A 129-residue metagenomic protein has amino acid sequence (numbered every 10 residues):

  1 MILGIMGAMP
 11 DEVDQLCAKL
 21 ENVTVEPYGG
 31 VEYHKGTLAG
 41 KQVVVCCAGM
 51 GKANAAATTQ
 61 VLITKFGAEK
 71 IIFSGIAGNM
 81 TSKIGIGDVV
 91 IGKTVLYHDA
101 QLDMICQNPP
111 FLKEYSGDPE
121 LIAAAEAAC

Functional and structural regions predicted by a protein language model:
M1-F66: N-terminal short beta-loop-beta anion/metal-coordinating cradle
V13-D14, K52-A55, N79-K83, D99-A100: Short active-site-adjacent helix-start/loop capping segments
Q60-V61, G78-M80: A generic local secondary-structure boundary/capping motif
A68-I72: Proline-aspartate-enriched helix->loop->beta-strand connector
M80-C129: Mid-sequence, gly/pro-rich, charge-dense loop/helix-turn segments that line enzyme active sites
